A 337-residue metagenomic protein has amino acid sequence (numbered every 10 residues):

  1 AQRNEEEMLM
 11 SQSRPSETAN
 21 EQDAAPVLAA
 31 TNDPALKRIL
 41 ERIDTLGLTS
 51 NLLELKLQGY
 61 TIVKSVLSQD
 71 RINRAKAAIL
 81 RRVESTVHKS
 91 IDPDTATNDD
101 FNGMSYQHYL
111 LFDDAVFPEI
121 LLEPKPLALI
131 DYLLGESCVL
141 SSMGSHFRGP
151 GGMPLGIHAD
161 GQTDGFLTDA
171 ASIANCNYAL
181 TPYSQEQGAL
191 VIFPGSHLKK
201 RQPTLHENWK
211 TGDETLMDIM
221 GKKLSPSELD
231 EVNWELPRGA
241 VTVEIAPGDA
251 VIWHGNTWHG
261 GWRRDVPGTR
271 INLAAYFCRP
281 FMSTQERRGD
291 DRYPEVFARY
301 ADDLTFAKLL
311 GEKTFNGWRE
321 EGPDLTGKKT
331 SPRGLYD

Functional and structural regions predicted by a protein language model:
A1-L9: Short, Lys/Arg-enriched N-terminal segments with co-localized hydrophobic residues within the first ~10-30 amino acids
S11-Q58, V63-L167: Non-heme Fe(II)-dependent double-stranded beta-helix
Q12-R14, E21, L28, K37-L40 (+5 more regions): Non-heme Fe(II)/2-oxoglutarate
E41, Y183-W262: Double-stranded beta-helix
L67-Q69, S145-R148, G152, Y183-Q185 (+3 more regions): Short, solvent-exposed loop/turn segments at secondary-structure junctions
G144, A159-G161, Y178-P182, I192-P194 (+1 more regions): Short, structured patches in soluble enzyme cores that scaffold and shape functional sites
I157-G161, P226-P237, G268-T269, R288-P294: Short, surface-exposed loop/helix-turn segments at secondary-structure junctions that function as lids/hinges flanking
L167-Q185, E244, Y276-R279: Short, conserved beta-strand element in jelly-roll/cupin
